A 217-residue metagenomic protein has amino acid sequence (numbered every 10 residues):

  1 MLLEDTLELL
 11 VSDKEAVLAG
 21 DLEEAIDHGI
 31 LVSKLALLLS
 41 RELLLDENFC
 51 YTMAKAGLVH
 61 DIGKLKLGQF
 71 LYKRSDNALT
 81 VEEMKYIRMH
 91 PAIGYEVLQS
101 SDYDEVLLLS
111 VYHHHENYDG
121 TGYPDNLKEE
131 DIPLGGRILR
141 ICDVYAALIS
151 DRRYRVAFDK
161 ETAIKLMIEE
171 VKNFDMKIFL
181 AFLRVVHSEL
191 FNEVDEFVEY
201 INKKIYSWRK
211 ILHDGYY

Functional and structural regions predicted by a protein language model:
L2-Y217: Histidine- and acidic-residue-rich, metal-dependent catalytic cores
